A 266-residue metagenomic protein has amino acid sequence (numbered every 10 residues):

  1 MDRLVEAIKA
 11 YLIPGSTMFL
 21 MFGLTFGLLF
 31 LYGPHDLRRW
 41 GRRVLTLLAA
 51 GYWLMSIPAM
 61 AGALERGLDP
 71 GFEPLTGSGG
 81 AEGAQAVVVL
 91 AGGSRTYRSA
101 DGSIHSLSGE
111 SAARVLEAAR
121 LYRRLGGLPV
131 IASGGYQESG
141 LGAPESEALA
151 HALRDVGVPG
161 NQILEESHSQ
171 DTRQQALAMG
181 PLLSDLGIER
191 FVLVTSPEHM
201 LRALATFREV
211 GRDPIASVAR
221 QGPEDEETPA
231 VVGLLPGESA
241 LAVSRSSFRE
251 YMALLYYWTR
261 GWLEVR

Functional and structural regions predicted by a protein language model:
M1-L31: Membrane-embedded alpha-helical segments of integral membrane proteins
R3-Y11, M60, L64-L68, F248-L255 (+1 more regions): Hydrophobic alpha-helical segments of integral membrane proteins, encompassing both true transmembrane helices
T17, G27, P58, G261-W262: Extended, histidine- and acidic-residue-enriched regions that form the cofactor-binding/catalytic faces
Y32-G41: Membrane-interface helix-boundary motifs at transmembrane edges
P34, P70-P74, W258-V265: Transmembrane helix-loop junctions in multipass membrane proteins, especially transporters and channels
R43-P58: Hydrophobic membrane-insertion alpha-helices, especially the h-region of bacterial N-terminal signal peptides
I57-S244: A structural signal for short, hydrophobic/glycine-enriched beta-strand patches
P229-L235, A242-R266: Extracytoplasmic/luminal low-complexity segments enriched in Pro/Gly and acidic/polar residues that act as flexible
